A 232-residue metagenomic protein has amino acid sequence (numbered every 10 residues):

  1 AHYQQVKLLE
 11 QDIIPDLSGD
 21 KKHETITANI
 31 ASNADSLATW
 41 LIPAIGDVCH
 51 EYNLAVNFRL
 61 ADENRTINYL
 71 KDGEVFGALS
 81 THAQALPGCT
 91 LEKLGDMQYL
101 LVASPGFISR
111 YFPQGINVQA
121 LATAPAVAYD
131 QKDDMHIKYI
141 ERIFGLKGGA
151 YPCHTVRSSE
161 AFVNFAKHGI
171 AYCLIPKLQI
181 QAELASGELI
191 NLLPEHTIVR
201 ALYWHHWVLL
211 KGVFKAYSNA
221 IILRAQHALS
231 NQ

Functional and structural regions predicted by a protein language model:
A1-K22: Alpha-helical "hinge/linker" immediately C-terminal to small N-terminal DNA-binding modules
S18-A28, Q119-T123: Immediate post-signal peptide segment of exported/extracytoplasmic ligand-binding proteins
H23-P87: Central regulatory/effector-binding core of bacterial HTH transcription factors
W40, L192-Q232: A late-sequence structural motif
D62-E63, S80-Q84, S104-P105, S158 (+1 more regions): Beta->alpha turn/N-cap motifs
R65-I67, A161-V163, I180: Short, hydrophobic alpha-helical packing/hinge segments within bilobed ligand-binding/sensory domains
F76-S80, A171-I175, L192: Paired acidic/hydrophobic, glycine-rich loop segments that form the ligand-binding mouth/hinge of periplasmic-binding
L91-Q98, V102-I170, A185-T197, Q226-Q232: C-terminal regulatory
